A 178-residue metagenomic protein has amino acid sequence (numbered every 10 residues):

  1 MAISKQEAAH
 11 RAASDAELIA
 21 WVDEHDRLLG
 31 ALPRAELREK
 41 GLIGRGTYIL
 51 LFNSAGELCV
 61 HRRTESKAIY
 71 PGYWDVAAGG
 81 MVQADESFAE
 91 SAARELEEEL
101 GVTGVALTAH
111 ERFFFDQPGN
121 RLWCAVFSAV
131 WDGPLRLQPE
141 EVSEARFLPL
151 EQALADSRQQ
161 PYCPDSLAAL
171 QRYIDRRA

Functional and structural regions predicted by a protein language model:
A2-K5, L28, P33-A35, A84 (+2 more regions): Nudix hydrolase/Nudix homology domain
I3-Y48, S54: Acidic, metal-coordinating catalytic segment for phosphate/diphosphate chemistry, firing primarily on the Nudix
A13, D75-V76, L137-E141: Short glycine-enriched loop/turn motifs at secondary-structure junctions
E24, R63, L150: Residues immediately flanking
K40-L42, I69-Y73, L148-P149: A short, polar/proline- and glycine-enriched secondary-structure boundary/capping micro-motif
R45, A55, E65, S87-A89 (+2 more regions): Active-site segment of metal-dependent pyrophosphate-handling enzymes, primarily the Nudix hydrolase catalytic core
G46-A78: A glycine-rich, hydrophobic loop/mini-helix early in the fold
A78-E86: Active-site acidic-Proline motif in GNAT/NAT acetyltransferases
